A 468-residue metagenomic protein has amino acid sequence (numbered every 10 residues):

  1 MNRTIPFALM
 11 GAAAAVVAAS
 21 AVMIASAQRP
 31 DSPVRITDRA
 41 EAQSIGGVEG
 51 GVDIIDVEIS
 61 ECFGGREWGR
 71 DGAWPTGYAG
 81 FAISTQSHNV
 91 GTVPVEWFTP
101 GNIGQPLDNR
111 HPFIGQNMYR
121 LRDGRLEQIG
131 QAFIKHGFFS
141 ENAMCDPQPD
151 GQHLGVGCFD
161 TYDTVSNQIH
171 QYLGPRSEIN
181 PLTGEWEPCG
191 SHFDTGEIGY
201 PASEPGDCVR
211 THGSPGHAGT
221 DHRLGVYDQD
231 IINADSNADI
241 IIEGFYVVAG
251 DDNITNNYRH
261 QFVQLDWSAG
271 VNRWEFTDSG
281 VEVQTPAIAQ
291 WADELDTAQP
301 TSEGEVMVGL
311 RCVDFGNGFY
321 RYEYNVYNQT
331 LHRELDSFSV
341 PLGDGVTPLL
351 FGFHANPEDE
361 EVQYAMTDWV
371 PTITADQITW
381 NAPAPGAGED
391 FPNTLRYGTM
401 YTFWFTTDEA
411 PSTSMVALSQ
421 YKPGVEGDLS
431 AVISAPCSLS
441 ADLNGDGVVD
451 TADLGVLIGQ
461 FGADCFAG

Functional and structural regions predicted by a protein language model:
V48-N256: Solvent-exposed N-terminal domain segments of exported/luminal and surface proteins
D207-T211, E361-M400: Extracellular adhesion/glycan-binding regions together with long Ser/Thr- and acidic-residue-rich low-complexity tracts
S214-A234, N381-T413: Low-complexity, intrinsically disordered segments enriched in Ser/Thr together with acidic residues
S236-W267, T407-A435: Serine/threonine-enriched low-complexity regions used as flexible
V271-N317: Low-complexity, acidic Ser/Thr/Pro/Gly-rich terminal tails and inter-domain linkers that flank the onset of structured
V313-H332: Short beta-strand elements of extracellular/lumenal beta-sandwich folds
D336-A365: Solvent-exposed beta-hairpin/edge-strand motifs
L443-G468: Alpha-helical segments with a strong preference for the paired helices of cellulosomal dockerin domains
